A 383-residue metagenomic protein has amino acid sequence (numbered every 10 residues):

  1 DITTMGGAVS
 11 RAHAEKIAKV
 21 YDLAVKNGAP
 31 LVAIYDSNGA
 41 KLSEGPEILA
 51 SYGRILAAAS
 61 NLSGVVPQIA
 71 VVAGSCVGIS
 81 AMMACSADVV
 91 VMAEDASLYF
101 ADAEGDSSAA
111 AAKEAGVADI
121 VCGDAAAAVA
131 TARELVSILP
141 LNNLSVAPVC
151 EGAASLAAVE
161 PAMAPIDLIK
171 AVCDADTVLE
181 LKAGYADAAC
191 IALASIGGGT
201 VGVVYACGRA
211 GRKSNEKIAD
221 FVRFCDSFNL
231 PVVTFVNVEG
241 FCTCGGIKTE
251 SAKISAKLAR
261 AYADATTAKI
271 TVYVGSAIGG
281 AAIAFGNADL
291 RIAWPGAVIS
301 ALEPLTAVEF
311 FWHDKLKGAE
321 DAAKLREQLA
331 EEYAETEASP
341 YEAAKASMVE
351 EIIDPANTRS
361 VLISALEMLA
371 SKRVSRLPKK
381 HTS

Functional and structural regions predicted by a protein language model:
D1-S383: Ligand-binding clefts of soluble mixed alpha/beta catalytic domains
